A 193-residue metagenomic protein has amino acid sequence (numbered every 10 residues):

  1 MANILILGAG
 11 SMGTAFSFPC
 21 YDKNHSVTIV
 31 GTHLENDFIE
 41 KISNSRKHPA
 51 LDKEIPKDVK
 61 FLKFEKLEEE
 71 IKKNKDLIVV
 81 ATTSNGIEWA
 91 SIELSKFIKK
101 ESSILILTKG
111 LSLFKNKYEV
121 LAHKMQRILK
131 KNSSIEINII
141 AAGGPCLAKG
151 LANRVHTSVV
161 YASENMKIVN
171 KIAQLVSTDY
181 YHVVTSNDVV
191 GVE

Functional and structural regions predicted by a protein language model:
M1-E54, V59-K66, F114: NAD(P)+-binding Rossmann beta1-loop-alpha1 motif at the extreme N-terminus of oxidoreductases
A2, S102, T157: Nucleotide donor/acceptor-binding cores
A9, T32, T82-T83, L107-G110 (+3 more regions): Fold-independent oxyanion-binding glycine-rich loops and adjacent beta-strand/coil segments at enzyme active sites
G13, N85-E88, L111, K167-I168 (+2 more regions): Glycine-rich nucleotide phosphate-binding loop and flanking beta-alpha elements of Rossmann-like dinucleotide-binding
K57-F64, A141-A142, V184-S186: Short gly/ser/thr-rich secondary-structure transition/capping motifs
F61-L62, K72-K73, L77-R154, I172-A173: Rossmann-like NAD(P)(H) cofactor-binding subdomain of soluble oxidoreductases
F97, K131-N138, H156-E193: Internal alpha-helical scaffold of NAD(P)-dependent oxidoreductase catalytic cores
